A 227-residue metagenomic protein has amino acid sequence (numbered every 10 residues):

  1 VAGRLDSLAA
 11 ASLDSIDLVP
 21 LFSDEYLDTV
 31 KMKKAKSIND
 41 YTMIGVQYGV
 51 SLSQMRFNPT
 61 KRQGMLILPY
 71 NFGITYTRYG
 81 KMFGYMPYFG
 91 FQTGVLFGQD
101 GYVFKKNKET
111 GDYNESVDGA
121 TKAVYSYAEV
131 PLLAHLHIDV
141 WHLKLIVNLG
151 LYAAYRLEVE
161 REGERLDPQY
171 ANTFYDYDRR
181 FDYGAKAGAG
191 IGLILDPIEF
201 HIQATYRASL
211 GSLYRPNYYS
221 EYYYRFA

Functional and structural regions predicted by a protein language model:
V1-Y79: Short glycine/proline- and aromatic-enriched beta-strand/turn motifs that initiate or cap beta-hairpins
K33-Y41, K81-F89, D139-K144, I194-E199: Short loop/turn motifs that connect adjacent beta-strands in outer-membrane beta-barrel proteins
D40-T42, L66-Y70, V124-A128, L143 (+2 more regions): Residues that define the transmembrane beta-barrel architecture of outer-membrane proteins
V46-V50, Y70-R78, V95-F97, V130-I138 (+4 more regions): Residues on the lipid-exposed face of transmembrane beta-strands in outer-membrane beta-barrel proteins
M55-Q63, Q99-S126, L157-R179, L213-A227: Flexible, solvent-exposed loop segments that connect beta-strands
Y88-Y102: Early exported N-terminus immediately downstream of N-terminal targeting peptides
L96, R180-A227: Predominantly the C-terminal beta-signal and adjacent terminal strand-loop region of outer-membrane beta-barrel
T110-A128, L132-L145, L149: Helix-adjacent hinge/juxtasegments
